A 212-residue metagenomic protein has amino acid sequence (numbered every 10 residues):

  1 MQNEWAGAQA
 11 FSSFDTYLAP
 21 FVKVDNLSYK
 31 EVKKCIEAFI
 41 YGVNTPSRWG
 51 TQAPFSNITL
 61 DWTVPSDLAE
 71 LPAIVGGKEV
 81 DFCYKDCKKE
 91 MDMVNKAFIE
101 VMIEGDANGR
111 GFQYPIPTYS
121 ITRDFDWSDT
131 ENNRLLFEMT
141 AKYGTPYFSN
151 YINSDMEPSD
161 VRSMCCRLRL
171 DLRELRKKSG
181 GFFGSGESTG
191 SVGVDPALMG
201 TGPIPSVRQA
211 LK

Functional and structural regions predicted by a protein language model:
M1-K212: Conserved catalytic cores of very large enzyme subunits
